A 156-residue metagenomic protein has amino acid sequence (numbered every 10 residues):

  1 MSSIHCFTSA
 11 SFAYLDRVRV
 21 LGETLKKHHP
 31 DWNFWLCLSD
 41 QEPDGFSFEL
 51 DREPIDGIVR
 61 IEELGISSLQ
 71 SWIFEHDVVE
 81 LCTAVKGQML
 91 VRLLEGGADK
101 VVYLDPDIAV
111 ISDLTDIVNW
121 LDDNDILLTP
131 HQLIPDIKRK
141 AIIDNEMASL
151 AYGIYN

Functional and structural regions predicted by a protein language model:
M1-N156: Glycosyltransferase catalytic domains, chiefly GT-A lineage
